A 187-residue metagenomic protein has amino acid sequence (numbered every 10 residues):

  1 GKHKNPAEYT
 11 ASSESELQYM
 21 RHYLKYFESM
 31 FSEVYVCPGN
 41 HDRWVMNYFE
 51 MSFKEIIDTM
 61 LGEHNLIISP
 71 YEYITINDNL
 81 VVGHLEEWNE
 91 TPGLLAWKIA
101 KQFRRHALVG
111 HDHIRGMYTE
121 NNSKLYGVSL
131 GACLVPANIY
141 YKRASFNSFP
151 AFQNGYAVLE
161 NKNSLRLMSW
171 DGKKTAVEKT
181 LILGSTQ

Functional and structural regions predicted by a protein language model:
G1-L66: Core catalytic region of metal-dependent phosphoesterases/phosphodiesterases, especially metallo-beta-lactamase-like
S29-F31, G62-E63, N77, Q102 (+1 more regions): Short, well-ordered coil/turn elements that cap or connect secondary structure elements
V36-H41, E72, L167-G172: Acidic carboxylate-rich catalytic motifs and surrounding loops in phosphoryl-/glycosyl-chemistry enzymes
H64-N79: Short acidic low-complexity segments
N79-W170, T175, T180: Conserved beta-sheet core of the metallophosphoesterase superfamily
L181-Q187: Glycine- and charge-rich intrinsically disordered segments
